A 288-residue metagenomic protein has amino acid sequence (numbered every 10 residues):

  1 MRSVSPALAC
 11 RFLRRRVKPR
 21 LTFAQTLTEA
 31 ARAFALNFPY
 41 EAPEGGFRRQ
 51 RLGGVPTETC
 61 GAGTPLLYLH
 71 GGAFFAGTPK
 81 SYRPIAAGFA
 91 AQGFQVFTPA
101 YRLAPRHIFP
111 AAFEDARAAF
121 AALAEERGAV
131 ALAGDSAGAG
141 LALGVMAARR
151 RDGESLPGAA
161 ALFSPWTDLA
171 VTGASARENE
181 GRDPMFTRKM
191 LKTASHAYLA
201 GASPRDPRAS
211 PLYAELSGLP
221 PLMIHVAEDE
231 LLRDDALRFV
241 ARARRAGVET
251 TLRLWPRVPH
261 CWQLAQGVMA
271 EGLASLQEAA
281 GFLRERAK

Functional and structural regions predicted by a protein language model:
M1-T59, K288: A glycine/proline-hinged amphipathic helix-loop "lid/cap" segment that gates access to hydrophobic ligand pockets
G63-A73: Short beta-strand element of the alpha/beta-hydrolase
G77-P79, I85, F97-A129, Q266-G272: Catalytic nucleophile-loop/oxyanion-hole region of alpha/beta-hydrolase and closely related hydrolase-like folds
L132-G134, F163, W255: Short beta-strand immediately N-terminal to the catalytic nucleophile in serine-hydrolase-like folds
G134, G138, A142: Gly/Ala-rich beta-loop-alpha elbow adjacent to hydrolase catalytic centers
A147-A202: Hydrolase active-site cap/lid region
I224-V226: Short beta-strand/loop motif that positions the catalytic acidic residue of the alpha/beta-hydrolase fold
V268-K288: Catalytic active-site module of serine/aspartate enzymes centered on a nucleophile-bearing elbow/loop
